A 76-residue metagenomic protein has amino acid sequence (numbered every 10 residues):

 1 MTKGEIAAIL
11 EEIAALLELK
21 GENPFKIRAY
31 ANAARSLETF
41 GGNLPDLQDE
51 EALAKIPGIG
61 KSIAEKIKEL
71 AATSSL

Functional and structural regions predicted by a protein language model:
M1-L76: Long, highly charged, low-complexity intrinsically disordered interaction regions that mediate electrostatic DNA/RNA
